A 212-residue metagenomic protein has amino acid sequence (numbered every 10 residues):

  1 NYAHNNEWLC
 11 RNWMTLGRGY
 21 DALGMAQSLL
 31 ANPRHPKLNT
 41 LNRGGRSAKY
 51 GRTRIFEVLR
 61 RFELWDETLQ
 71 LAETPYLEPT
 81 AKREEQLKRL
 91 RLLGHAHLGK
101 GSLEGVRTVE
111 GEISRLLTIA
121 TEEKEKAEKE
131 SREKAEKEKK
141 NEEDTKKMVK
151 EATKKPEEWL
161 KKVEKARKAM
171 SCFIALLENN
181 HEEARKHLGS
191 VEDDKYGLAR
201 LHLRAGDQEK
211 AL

Functional and structural regions predicted by a protein language model:
N1, L30-G45, A72-R83, E112-E123 (+2 more regions): Solenoid-like repeat scaffolds
N1-G44, A48-V58, Y76, R83-L98: Ligand-binding pocket scaffold of soluble enzyme catalytic domains
W8, R54, K88-L92, K165-A166 (+2 more regions): "A position-specific structural signal for the A-helix of alpha-solenoid helical repeats
N12, V58, A96, R167 (+2 more regions): Residue-level signature for tetratricopeptide repeat
E143-R167, S171-I174: Intrinsically disordered, low-complexity acidic Ser/Thr-rich regulatory segments
